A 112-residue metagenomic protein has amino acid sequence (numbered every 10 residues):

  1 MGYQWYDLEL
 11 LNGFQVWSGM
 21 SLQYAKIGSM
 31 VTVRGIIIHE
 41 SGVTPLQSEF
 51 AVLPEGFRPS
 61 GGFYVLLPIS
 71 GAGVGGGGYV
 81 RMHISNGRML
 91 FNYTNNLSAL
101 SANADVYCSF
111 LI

Functional and structural regions predicted by a protein language model:
M1, V16-S21, E40-E55, P59-I112: Extracellular jelly-roll beta-sandwich "head" domains, especially the C-terminal globular C1q domain
M1-G28: Terminal (often C-terminal
Y6-L8, Y24, V33, M82 (+1 more regions): Hydrophobic beta-strand residues in large extracellular and virion-surface proteins
G28-M30, G61-G62: Extended extracellular/luminal ectodomain segments enriched in beta-structured repeat modules
S29-I38: Short, well-ordered beta-strand segments enriched in hydrophobic/aromatic residues
